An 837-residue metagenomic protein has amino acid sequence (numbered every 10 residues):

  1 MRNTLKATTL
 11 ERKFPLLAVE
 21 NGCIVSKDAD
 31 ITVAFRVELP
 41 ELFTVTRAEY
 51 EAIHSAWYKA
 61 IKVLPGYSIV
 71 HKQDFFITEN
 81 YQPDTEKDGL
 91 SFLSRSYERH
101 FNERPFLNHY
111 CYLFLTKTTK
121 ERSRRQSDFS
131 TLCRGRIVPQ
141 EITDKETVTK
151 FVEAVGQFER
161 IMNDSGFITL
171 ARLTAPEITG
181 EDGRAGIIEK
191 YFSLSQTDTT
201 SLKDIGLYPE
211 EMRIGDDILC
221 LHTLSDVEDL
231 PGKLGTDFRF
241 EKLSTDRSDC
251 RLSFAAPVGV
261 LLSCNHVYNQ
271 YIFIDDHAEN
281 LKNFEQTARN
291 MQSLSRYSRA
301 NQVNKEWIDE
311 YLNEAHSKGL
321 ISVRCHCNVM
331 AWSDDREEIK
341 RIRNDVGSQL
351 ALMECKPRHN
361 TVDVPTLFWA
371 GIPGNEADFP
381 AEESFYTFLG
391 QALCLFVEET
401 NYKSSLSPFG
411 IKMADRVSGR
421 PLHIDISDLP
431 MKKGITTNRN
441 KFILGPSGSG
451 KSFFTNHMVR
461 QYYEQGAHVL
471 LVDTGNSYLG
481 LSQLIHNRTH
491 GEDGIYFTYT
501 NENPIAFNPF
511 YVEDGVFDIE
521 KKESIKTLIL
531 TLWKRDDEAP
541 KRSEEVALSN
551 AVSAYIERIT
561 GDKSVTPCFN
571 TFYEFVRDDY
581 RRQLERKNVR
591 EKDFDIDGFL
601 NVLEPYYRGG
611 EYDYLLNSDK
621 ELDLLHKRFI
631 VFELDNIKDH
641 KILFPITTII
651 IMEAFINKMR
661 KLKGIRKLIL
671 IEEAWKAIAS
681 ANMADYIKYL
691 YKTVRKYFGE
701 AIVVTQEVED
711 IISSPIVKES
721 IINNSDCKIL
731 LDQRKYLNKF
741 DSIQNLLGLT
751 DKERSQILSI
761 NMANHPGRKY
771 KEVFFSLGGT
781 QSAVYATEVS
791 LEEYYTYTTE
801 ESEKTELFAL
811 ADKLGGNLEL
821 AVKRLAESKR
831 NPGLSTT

Functional and structural regions predicted by a protein language model:
M1-E399: Extended, folded cores of ATP/NTP-driven motor/assembly subunits in large transport and secretion machines
C23-A29, N102-L107, S317-S322, A414-R416 (+3 more regions): Short glycine/proline-enriched loop/turn "hinge" motifs that connect secondary-structure elements and lie
R47, E51-V63, L262-S263, C355-K356 (+9 more regions): P-loop NTPase motor domains
T85-L90, S127-L132, G374-A377, I485-T489 (+5 more regions): Short secondary-structure boundary/capping segments
L132-I161, M353, G445-G450, T796-A821: Short, cationic low-complexity segments
S427-R460, V469-L481, I495-N503, D635-S755 (+1 more regions): Conserved P-loop NTPase motor cores
Q465-A467: Conserved SF1/SF2 helicase motif Ia
T750-A809: Conserved P-loop NTPase
